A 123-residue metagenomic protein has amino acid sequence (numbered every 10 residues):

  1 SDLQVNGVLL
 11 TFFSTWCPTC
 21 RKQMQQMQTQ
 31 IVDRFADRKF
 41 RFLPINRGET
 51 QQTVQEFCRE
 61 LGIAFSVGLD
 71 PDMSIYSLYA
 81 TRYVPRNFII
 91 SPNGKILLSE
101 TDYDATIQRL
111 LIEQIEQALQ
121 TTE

Functional and structural regions predicted by a protein language model:
Q4-N6, D37, A64, T81-R82: Active-site acidic short loop of glycosyltransferases
N6-G7, K22-I45, R59: Conserved helix-turn-beta segment immediately C-terminal to the redox Cys motif in thioredoxin-like folds
N6-V8, F13-W16, Y83: Short pre-active-site segment immediately N-terminal to redox-active cysteine/selenocysteine motifs in thiol-based
F12-Q26: Conserved redox-active cysteine motifs that mediate thiol-disulfide chemistry, especially di-cysteine Cys-X(1-2)-Cys
D37-Q51, I63-M73: Thiol-based oxidoreductase modules, predominantly thioredoxin-like and allied folds used for disulfide exchange
E56-A64, D70-E116: Thiol/disulfide oxidoreductase modules built on the thioredoxin-like
Q120-E123: Non-globular targeting/processing and membrane-anchoring segments
